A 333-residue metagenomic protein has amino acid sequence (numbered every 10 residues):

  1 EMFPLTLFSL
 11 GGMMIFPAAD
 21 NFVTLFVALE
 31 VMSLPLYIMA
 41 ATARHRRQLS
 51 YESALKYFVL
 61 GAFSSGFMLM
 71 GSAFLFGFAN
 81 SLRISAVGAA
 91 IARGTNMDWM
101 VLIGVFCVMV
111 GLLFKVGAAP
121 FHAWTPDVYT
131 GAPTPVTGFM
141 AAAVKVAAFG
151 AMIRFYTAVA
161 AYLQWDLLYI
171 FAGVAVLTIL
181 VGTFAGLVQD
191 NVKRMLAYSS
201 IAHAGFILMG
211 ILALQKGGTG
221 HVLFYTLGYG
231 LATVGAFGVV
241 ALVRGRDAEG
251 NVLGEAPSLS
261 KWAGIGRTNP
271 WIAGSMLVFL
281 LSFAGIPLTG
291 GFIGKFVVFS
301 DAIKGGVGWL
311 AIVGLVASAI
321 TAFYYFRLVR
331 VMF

Functional and structural regions predicted by a protein language model:
E1-F333: Alpha-helical transmembrane segments of multi-pass membrane proteins predominantly involved in bioenergetics
